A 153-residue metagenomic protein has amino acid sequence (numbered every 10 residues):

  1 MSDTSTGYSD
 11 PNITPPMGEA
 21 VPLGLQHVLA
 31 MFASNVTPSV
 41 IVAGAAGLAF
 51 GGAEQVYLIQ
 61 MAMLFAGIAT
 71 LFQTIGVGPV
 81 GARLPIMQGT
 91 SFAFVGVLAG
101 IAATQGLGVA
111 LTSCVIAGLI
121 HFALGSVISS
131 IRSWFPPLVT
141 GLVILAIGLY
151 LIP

Functional and structural regions predicted by a protein language model:
M1-P85, A93-I101: N-terminal signal-anchor module of multipass membrane proteins
Q60-L71, T90-V95, V115-F122, L142-I147: Hydrophobic alpha-helical segments embedded in the membrane of multi-pass proteins
I101-P153: Membrane-embedded alpha-helical modules
